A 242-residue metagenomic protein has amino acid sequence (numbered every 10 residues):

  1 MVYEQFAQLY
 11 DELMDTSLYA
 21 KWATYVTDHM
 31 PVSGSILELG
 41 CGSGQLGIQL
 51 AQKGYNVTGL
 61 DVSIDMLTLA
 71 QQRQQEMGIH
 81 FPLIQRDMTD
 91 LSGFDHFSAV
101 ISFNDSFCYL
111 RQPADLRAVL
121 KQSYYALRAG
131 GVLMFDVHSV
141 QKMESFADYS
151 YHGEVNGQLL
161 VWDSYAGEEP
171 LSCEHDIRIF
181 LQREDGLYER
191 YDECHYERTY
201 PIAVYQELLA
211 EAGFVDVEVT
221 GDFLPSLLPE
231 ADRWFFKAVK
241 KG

Functional and structural regions predicted by a protein language model:
M1-G34: Conserved class I S-adenosyl-L-methionine
S33-G42: Conserved class I S-adenosyl-L-methionine
Q45-D90: Class I SAM-dependent methyltransferase SAM/SAH-binding core
T89-A99: A short acidic, Gly/Pro-enriched loop at the edge of an enzyme's catalytic core that lines a small-molecule cofactor
S98-A114: A short SAM/SAH-binding and catalytic strip from SAM-dependent methyltransferases
R117-A129: A short glycine-rich, Lys/Arg-flanked "PGG" loop and its adjoining helix->strand segment in the class I
M134-Q206: SAM-dependent methyltransferase
I202-G242: C-terminal lobe and adjacent flexible extensions of AdoMet/dcAdoMet transferase-like proteins
